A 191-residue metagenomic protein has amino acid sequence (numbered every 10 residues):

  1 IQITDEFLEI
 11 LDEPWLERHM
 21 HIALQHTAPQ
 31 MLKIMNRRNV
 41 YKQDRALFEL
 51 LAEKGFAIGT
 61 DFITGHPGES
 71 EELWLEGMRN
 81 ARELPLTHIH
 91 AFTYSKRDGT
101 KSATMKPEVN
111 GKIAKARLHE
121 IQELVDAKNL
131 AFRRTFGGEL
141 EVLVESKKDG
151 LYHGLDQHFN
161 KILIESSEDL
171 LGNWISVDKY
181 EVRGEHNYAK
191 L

Functional and structural regions predicted by a protein language model:
I1-E71: Conserved SAM/AdoMet-binding glycine-rich loop
Q2-T4, L24-N36, T64-E71, T87-K112 (+2 more regions): Flexible glycine/acidic-rich beta-alpha junction loops that bind and position SAM and/or redox cofactors in anaerobic
D5-R18, E69-T87, G111-A116, V144: Short, electropositive alpha-helical surface patch
M20, L32-I34, D44, F56-T60 (+8 more regions): Extended hydrophobic-aromatic, low-complexity segments
I22, D61, A81, I89 (+3 more regions): Conserved, mostly hydrophobic/aromatic
L47-I58, L84, E120-F132: A structural motif corresponding to the C-terminal end of an alpha-helix and its immediate exit/capping segment
T104-L191: Terminal RNA-binding accessory module
